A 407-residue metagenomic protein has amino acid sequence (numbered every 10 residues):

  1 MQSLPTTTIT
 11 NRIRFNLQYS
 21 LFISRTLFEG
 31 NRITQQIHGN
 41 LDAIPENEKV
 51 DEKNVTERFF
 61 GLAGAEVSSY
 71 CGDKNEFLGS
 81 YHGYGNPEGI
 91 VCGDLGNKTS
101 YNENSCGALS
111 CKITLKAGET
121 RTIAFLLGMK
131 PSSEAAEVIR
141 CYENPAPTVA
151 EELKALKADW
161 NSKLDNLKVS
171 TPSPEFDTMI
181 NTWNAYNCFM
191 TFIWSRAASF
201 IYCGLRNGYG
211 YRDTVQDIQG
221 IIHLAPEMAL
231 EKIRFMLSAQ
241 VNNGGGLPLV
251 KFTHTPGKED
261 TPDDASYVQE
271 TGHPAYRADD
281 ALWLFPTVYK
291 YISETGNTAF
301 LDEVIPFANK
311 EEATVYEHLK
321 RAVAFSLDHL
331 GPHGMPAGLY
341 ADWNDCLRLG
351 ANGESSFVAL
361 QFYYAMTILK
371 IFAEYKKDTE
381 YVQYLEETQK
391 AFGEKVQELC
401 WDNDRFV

Functional and structural regions predicted by a protein language model:
Q2-C92, L109, A136-N166: Polysaccharide-binding surfaces and accessory modules of carbohydrate-active proteins
N11, F15-Y19, L247-P248, Y363-V407: Catalytic cores of carbohydrate-active enzymes
R32-N75, N161-D177, T214-V241, E312-A324: Carboxylate/His-rich catalytic cores and anion/metal-binding grooves
N97-S100, S110-L115: Beta-strand-rich interaction surfaces with strong enrichment in secreted/lumenal proteins
I113-P131, F362-A365: Short Pro-Gly-centered flexible turn/kink motifs
S132-A136, E294-A308, M366-L385: Inter-helical turn/loop segments and adjacent helix faces that build the functional surface of alpha-helical bundle
K154-L205, E231, F235, F325 (+2 more regions): Low-complexity, Ser/Thr/Pro/Gly-enriched N-terminal "stalk/linker" regions
Y209-T214, I218-A229, I233-H333, S355-Y363: Aromatic-rich carbohydrate-recognition surfaces in CAZymes
